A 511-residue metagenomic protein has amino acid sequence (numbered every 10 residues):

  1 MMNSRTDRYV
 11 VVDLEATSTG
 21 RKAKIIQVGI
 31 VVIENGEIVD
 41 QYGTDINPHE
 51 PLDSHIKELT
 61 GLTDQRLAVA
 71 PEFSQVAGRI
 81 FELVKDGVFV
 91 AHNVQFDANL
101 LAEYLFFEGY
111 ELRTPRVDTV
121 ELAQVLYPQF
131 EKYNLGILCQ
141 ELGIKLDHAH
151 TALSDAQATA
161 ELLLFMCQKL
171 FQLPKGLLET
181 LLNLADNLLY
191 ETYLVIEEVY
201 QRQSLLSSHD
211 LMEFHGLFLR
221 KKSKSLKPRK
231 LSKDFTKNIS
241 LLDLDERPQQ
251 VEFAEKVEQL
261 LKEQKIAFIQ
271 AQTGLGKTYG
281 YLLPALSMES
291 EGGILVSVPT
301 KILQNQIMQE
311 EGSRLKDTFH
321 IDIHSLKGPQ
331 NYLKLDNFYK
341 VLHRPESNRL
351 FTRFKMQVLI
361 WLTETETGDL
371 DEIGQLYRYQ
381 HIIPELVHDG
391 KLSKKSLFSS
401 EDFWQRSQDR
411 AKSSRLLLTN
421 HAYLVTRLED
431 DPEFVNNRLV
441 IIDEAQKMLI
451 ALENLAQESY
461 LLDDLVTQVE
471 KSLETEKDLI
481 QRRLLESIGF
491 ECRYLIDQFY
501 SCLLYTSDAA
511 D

Functional and structural regions predicted by a protein language model:
M2-P115, P128-L146, H150: Conserved non-catalytic scaffold segment of RNase H-like nuclease domains
N3, F165-F235: Acidic two-metal-ion nuclease catalytic site recognized across multiple nuclease folds, prominently DnaQ/RNase D-T
K227-F268: Conserved pre-motif I regulatory segment
K233-T236, G292-G293, V298-S414: A substrate-engagement module of RecA-like helicase motors
E263-Y281: Walker A/P-loop
Y279-E291, E310-S313: Walker A/P-loop NTP-binding motif
A451, L455-L504: Conserved phosphoryl-transfer catalytic core
Y505-D511: Conserved small/polar residues in nucleotide/adenosyl-binding loops
